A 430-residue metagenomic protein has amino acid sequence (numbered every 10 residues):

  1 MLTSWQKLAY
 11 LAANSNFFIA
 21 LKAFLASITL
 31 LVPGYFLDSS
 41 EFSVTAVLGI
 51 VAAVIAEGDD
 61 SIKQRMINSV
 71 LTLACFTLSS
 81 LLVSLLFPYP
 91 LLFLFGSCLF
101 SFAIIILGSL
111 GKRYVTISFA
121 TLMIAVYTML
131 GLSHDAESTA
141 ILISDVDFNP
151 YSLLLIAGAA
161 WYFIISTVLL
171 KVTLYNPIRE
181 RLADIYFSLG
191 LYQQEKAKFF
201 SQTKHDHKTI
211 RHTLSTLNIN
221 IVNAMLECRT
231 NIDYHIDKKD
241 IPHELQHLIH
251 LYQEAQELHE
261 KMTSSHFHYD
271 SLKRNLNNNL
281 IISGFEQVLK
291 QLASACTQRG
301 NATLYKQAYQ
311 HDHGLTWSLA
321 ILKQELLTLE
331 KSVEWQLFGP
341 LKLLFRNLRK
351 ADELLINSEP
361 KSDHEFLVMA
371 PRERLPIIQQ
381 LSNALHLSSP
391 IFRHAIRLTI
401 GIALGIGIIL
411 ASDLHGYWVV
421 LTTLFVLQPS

Functional and structural regions predicted by a protein language model:
M1-L31, L142-D147, Y162-A403, G407-A411: Cytosolic regulatory and coupling regions of membrane transport/channel systems
L2-W5, A20-Y35, S40-I62, V70-T77 (+3 more regions): Pore- and pathway-forming membrane helices of multi-pass small-molecule/ion transporters and channels
S84: Conserved, function-critical positions that sit in or immediately flank catalytic and ligand-binding motifs
P90-L92: Membrane-helix interface segments
